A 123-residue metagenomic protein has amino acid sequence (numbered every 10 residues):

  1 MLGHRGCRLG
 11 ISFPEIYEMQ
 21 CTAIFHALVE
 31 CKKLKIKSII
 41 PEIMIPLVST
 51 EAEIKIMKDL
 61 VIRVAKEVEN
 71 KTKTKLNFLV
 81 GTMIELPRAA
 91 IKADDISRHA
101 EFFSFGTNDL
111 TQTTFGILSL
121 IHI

Functional and structural regions predicted by a protein language model:
M1-I121: Conserved alpha/beta-domain cores
